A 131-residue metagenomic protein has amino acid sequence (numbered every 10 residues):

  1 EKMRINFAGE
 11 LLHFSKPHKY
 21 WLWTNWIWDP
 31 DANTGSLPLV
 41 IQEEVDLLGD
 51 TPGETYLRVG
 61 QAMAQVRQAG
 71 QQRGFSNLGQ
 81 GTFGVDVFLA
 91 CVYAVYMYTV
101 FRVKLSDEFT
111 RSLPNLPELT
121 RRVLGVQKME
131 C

Functional and structural regions predicted by a protein language model:
E1, H18-K19, N33, L37: Secondary-structure boundary elements
E1-F14: Helix-hairpin-helix
F14-T24: Catalytic Zn2+-binding segment of zinc metalloproteases
N25-D29, T34-C131: C-terminal accessory module of base-excision DNA glycosylases/AP lyases that mediates lesion recognition and DNA
